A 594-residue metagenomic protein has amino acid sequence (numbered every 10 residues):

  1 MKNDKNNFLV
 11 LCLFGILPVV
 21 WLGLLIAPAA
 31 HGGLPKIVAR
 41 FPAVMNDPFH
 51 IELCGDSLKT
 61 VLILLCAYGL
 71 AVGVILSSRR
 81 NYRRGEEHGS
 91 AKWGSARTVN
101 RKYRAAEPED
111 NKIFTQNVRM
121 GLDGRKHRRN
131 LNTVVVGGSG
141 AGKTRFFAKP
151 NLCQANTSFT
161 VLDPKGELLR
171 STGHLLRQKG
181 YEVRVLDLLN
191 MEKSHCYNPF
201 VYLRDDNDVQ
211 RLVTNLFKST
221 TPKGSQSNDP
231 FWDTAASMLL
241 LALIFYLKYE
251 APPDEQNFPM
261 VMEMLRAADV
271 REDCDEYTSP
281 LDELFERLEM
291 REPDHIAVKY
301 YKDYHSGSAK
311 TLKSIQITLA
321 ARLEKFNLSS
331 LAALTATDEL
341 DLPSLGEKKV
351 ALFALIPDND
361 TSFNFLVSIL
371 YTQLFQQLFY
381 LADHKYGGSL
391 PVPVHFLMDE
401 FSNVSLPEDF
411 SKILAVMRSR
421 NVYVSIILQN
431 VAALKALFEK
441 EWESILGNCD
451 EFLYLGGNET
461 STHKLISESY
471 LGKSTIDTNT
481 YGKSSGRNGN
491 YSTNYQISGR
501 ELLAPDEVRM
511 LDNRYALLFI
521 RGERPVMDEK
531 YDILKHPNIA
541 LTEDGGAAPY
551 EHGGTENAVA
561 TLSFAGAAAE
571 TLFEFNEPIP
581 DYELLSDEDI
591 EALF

Functional and structural regions predicted by a protein language model:
M1-A141, R145-A148, E192, K483-S484 (+2 more regions): Basic- and hydrophobic-enriched, low-structure N-terminal and domain-boundary segments that flank ATP-binding catalytic
P18, K36, H88, K92 (+7 more regions): Polar low-complexity intrinsically disordered regions enriched in Ser/Thr and small residues
K92-N100, E109-D110, T115-R125, R145-F146 (+7 more regions): A broad, low-specificity signal for short, low-complexity segments enriched in glycine/proline and polar/charged
R129-V422, L437-K440, G447, S498 (+3 more regions): P-loop NTPase motor domains
L414-L517: Conserved ATP-driven motor cores of ASCE-family P-loop NTPases powering translocation/secretion/packaging/pilus
D532: Short, surface-exposed polybasic-aromatic patches that bind anionic ligands, especially phosphate groups
